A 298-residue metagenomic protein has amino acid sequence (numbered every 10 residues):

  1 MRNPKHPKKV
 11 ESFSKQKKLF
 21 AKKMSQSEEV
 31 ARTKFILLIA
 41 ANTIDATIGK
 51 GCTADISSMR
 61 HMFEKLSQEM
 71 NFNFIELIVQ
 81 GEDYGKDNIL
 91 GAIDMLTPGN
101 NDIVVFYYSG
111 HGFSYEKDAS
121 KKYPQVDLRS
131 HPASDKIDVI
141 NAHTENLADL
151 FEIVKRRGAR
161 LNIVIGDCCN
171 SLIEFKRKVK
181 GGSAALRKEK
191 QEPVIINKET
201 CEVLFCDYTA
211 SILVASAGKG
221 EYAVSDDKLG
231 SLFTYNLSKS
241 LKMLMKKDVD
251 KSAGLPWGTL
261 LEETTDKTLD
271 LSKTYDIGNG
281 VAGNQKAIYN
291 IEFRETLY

Functional and structural regions predicted by a protein language model:
M1-P124, F293-Y298: Boundary/activation segment at the start of structured domains
K9-E11, K15, Q26-E29, I36 (+1 more regions): Caspase-like cysteine protease fold
A40-T43, S130-P132, A217-G218, L241: Short, histidine-centered active-site or binding-site loop motifs used for metal coordination, general acid-base
K50-A54, D83, D87, N141-E145 (+2 more regions): Soluble non-cytosolic domains of exported or imported proteins
S57, H61, D87-G91, A148 (+5 more regions): Solvent-exposed, polar/charged alpha-helical surfaces in well-ordered, non-transmembrane soluble domains, broadly
E64-Q68, D94, P98, K155 (+2 more regions): Sec-exported extracytoplasmic/periplasmic mature domains
N88-S109, F113-K178, L260: Caspase-like (clan CD) cysteine peptidase catalytic core
A159-D276: Active-site-proximal C-terminal subdomain of hydrolase catalytic domains
